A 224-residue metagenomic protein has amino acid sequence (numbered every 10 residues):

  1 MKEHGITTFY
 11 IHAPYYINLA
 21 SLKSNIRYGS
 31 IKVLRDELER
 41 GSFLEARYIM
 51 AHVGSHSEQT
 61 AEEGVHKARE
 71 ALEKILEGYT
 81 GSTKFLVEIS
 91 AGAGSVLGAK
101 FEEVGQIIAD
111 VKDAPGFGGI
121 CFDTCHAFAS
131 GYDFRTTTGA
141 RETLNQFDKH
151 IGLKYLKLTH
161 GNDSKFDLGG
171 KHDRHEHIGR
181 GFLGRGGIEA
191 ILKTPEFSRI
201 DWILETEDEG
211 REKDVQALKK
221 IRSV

Functional and structural regions predicted by a protein language model:
M1-K2, N25-D36, A61-K74, K100-A109 (+3 more regions): Short, electropositive alpha-helical surface patch
K2-F9, Y16, N25, Y79 (+1 more regions): Terminal, non-globular segments
E3-F9, F43-R47, T80-K84, A114-G118 (+2 more regions): Short, well-ordered coil/turn segments that N-cap beta-strands
I11, A51, V87, F122 (+2 more regions): Conserved beta-strand positions
P14-N18, S55-H56, A127-F128, F166-L168: Conserved radical SAM core fold
L19-G119: Active-site acidic/histidine proton-transfer and metal-coordination neighborhood in alpha/beta enzyme cores
K74-E176: Acidic/histidine-rich catalytic cores of soluble enzymes
K165, D201-E212: A short, acidic, flexible beta-alpha connecting loop/helix-capping segment that sits on the rim of active
